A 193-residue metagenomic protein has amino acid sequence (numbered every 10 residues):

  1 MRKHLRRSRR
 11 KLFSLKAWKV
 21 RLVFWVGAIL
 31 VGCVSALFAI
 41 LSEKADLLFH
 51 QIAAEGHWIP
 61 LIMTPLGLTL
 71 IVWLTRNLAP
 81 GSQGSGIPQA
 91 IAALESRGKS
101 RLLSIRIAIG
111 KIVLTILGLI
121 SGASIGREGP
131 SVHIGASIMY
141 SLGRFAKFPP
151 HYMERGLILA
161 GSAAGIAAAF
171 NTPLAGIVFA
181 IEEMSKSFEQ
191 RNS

Functional and structural regions predicted by a protein language model:
M1-S193: Alpha-helical transmembrane segments and immediately membrane-proximal extracytoplasmic
